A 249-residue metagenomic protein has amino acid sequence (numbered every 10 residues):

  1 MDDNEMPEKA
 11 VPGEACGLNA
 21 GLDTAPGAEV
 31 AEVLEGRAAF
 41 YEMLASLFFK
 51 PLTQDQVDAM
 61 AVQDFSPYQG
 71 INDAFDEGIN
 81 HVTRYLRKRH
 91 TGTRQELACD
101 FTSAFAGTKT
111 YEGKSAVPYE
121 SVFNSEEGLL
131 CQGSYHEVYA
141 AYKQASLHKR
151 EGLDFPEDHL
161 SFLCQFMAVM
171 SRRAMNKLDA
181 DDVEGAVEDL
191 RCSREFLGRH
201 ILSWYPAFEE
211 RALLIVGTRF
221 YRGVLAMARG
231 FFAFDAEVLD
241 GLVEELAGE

Functional and structural regions predicted by a protein language model:
D2-E249: Surface/interface-facing alpha-helical segments and adjacent flexible terminal/loop regions used for partner/assembly
